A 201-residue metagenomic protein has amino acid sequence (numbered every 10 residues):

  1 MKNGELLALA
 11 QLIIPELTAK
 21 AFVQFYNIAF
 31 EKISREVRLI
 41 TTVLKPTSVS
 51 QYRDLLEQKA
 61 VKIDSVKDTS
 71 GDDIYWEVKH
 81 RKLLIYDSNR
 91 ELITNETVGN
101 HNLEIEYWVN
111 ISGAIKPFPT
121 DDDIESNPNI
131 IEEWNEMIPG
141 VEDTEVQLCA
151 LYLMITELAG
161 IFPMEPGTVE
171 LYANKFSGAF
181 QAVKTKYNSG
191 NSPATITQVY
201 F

Functional and structural regions predicted by a protein language model:
M1-F201: Glycine-enriched, solvent-exposed interface loops adjoining structured elements
